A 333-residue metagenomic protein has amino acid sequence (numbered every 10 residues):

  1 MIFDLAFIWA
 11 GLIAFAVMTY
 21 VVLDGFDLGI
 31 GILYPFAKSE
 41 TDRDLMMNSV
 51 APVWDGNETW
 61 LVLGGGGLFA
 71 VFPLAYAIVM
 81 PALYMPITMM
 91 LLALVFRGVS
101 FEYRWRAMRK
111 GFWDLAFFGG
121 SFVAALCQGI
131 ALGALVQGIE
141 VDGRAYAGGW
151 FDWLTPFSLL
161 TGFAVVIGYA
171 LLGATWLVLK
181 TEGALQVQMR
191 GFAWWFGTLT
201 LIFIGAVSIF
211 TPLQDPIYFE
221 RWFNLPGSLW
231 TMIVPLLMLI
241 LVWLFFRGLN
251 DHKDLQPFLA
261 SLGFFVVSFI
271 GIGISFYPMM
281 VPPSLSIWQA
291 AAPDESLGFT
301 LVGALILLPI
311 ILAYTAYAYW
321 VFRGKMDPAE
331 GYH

Functional and structural regions predicted by a protein language model:
M1-G56, V62-G65: N-terminal signal-anchor module of multipass membrane proteins
M1-I13, G67-Y84, V136-P156: Helix-coil boundary and interhelical linker segments in multi-pass alpha-helical membrane proteins
W9-Y20, I78-L92, F118-V123, D152-V166 (+1 more regions): Alpha-helical transmembrane segments
L28-P52, F69-A75, V79, E102-G111 (+5 more regions): Juxtamembrane membrane-water interface segments of multi-pass membrane proteins, especially cytoplasmic-side
V53-V123, D142, R221-L229: Membrane-interface helix-loop-helix modules in multi-pass inner-membrane proteins
R97-E102, W243, I274-I287: Transmembrane alpha-helical segments of integral membrane proteins
Y103-K253, P257, G271: Long, contiguous internal "core" modules enriched in hydrophobic/ aromatic residues
V281-T300: Short, membrane-exposed interhelical loops at transmembrane-helix boundaries
